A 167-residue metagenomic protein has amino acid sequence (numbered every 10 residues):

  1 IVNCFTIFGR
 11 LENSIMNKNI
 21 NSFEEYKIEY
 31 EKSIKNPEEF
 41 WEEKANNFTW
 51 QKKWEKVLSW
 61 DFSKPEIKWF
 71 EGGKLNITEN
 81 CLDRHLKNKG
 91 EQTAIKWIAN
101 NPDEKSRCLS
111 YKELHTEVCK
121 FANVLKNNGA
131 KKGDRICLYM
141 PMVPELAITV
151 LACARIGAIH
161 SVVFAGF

Functional and structural regions predicted by a protein language model:
E12, N17-I20, R84-E91: Flexible acidic/glycine-rich loop/turn elements at helix↔coil and beta-strand↔loop transitions within catalytic cores
S14-W69: N-terminal amphipathic, basic-rich helices that act as targeting or association modules
I34-K53, G73-K96: A short N-terminal helical cap/helix-turn-helix that marks the beginning of AMP-binding/adenylate-forming
T78, I95-L151: Conserved AMP-binding/adenylate-forming core of the ANL superfamily
M140, S161-F167: ATP-dependent adenylate-forming carboxylate-activation enzymes
G157: Structured binding elements
